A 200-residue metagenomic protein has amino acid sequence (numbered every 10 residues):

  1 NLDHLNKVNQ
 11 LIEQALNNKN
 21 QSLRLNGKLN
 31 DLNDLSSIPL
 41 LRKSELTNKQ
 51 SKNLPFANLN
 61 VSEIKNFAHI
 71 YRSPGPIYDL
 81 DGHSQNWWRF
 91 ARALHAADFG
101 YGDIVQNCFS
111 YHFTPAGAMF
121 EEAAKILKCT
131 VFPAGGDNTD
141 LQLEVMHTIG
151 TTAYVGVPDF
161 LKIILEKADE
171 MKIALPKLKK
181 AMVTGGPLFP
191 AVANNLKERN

Functional and structural regions predicted by a protein language model:
N1, I12, F109-Y111, F132 (+1 more regions): A generic secondary-structure micro-motif detector that highlights 1-2 residue hydrophobic/ambivalent hotspots embedded
N1-A96, G100-G102: Nucleotide 5′-phosphate-binding alpha/beta core
Q10, G117-N200: Conserved adenylate-forming
N58, D79, C108-F109, T130-V131 (+1 more regions): A generic structural signal for short
S62-K65, Q85-R89, H112-A116, A134-N138: Short secondary-structure boundary/capping elements
H69, D103-I104, T152, K179: Generic beta-strand structural signal
A91, H95-V131: Conserved AMP-binding loop of ANL adenylate-forming enzymes
